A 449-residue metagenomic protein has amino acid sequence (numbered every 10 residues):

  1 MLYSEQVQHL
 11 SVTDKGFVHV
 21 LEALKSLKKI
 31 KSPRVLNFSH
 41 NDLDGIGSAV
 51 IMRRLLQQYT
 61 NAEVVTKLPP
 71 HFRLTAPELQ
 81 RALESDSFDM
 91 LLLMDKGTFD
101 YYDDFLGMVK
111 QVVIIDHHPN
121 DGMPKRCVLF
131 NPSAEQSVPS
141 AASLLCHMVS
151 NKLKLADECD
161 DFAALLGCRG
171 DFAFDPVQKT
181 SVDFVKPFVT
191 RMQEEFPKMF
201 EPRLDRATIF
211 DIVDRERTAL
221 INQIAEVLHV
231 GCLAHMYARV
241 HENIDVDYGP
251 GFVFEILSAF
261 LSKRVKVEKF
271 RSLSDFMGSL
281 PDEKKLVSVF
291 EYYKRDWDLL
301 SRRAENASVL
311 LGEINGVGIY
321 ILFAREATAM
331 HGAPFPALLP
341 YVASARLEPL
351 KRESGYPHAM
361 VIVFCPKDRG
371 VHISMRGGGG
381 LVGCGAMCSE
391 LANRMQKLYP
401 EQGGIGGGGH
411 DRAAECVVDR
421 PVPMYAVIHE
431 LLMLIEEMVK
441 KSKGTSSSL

Functional and structural regions predicted by a protein language model:
M1-G231, H235, R239-E242, D247 (+3 more regions): Replace "Mg2+/Mn2+-dependent" with "divalent metal-dependent
R239-K285: Interdomain hinge/lid region at the active-site interface of Rossmann-like NAD(P)-dependent oxidoreductases
